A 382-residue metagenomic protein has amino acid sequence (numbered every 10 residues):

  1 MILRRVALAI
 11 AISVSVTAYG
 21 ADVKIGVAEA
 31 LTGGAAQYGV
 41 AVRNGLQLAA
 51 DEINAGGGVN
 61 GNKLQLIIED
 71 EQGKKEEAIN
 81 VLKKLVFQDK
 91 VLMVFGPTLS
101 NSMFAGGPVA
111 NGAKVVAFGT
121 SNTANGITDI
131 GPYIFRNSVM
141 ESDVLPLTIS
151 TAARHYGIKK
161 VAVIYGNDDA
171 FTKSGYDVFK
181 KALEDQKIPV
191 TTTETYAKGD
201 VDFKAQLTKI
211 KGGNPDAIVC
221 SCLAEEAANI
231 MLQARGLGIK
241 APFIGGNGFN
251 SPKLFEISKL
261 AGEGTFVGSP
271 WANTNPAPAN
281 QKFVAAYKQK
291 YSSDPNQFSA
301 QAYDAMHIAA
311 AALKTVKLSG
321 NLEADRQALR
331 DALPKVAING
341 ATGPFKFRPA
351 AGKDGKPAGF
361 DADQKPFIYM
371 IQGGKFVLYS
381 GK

Functional and structural regions predicted by a protein language model:
I2-V6, I10, Y19-K382: Extracytosolic ligand-binding ectodomains
S15-V16: Periodic, rod-like helical contexts
